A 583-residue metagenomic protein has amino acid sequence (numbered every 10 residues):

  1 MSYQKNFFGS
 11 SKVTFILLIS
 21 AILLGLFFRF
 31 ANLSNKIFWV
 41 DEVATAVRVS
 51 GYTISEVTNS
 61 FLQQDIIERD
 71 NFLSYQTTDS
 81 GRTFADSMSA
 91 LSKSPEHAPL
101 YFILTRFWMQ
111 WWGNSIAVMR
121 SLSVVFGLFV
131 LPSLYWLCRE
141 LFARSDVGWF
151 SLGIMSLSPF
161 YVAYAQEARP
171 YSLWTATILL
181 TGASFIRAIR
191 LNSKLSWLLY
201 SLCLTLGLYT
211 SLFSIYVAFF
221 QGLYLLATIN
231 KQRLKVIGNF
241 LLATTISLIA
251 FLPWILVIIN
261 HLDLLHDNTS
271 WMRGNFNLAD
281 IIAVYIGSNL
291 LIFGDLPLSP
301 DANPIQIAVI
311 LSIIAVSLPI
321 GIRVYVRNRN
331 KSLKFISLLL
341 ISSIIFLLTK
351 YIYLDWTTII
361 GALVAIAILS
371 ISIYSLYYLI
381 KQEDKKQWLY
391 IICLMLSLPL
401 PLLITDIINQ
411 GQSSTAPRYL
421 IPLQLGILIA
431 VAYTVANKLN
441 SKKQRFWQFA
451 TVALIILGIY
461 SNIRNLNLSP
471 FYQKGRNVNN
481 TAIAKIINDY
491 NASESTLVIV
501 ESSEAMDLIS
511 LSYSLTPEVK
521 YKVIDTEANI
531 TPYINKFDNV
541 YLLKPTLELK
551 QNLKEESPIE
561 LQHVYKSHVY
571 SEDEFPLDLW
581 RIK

Functional and structural regions predicted by a protein language model:
M1-S10: Short, Lys/Arg-rich, polar N-terminal cytosolic tail immediately upstream of the first transmembrane signal-anchor
Y3, K443-Q444: Intrinsically disordered, low-complexity linkers and terminal tails enriched in Pro/Gly and often acidic or mixed-charge
G9-S11, P99-L100: Short acidic/polar alpha-helix capping motifs at helix-coil junctions
S10-I16, F446: N-terminal Sec-pathway targeting helices
L17, I22-S441, Q448-L454, G458-W580: Membrane-proximal helix-loop-helix interfaces that form the catalytic/acceptor-binding platform of multi-pass membrane
